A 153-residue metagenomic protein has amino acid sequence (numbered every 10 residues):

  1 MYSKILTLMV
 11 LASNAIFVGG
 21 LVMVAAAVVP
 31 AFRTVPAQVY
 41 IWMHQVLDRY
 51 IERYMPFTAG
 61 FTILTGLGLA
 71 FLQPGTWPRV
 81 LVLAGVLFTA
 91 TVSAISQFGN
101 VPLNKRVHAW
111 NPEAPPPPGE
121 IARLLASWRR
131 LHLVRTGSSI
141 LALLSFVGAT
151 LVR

Functional and structural regions predicted by a protein language model:
Y2-A15, F71-T91: Interfacial segments of alpha-helical transmembrane regions
S3-I5, N14-F61, R106-A126: Interfacial loop at the N-terminal end of multi-pass membrane proteins
V29, R33, P74-P78, V101 (+2 more regions): Transmembrane helix-loop junctions in multipass membrane proteins, especially transporters and channels
T58-L69, R135-L143: Core segments of transmembrane alpha-helices that mediate helix-helix packing or line hydrophobic substrate/ligand
A90-F98: Mid-bilayer segments of alpha-helical transmembrane spans in multi-pass integral membrane proteins that mediate
V147-R153: Juxtamembrane boundary at the C-terminal end of a transmembrane helix
